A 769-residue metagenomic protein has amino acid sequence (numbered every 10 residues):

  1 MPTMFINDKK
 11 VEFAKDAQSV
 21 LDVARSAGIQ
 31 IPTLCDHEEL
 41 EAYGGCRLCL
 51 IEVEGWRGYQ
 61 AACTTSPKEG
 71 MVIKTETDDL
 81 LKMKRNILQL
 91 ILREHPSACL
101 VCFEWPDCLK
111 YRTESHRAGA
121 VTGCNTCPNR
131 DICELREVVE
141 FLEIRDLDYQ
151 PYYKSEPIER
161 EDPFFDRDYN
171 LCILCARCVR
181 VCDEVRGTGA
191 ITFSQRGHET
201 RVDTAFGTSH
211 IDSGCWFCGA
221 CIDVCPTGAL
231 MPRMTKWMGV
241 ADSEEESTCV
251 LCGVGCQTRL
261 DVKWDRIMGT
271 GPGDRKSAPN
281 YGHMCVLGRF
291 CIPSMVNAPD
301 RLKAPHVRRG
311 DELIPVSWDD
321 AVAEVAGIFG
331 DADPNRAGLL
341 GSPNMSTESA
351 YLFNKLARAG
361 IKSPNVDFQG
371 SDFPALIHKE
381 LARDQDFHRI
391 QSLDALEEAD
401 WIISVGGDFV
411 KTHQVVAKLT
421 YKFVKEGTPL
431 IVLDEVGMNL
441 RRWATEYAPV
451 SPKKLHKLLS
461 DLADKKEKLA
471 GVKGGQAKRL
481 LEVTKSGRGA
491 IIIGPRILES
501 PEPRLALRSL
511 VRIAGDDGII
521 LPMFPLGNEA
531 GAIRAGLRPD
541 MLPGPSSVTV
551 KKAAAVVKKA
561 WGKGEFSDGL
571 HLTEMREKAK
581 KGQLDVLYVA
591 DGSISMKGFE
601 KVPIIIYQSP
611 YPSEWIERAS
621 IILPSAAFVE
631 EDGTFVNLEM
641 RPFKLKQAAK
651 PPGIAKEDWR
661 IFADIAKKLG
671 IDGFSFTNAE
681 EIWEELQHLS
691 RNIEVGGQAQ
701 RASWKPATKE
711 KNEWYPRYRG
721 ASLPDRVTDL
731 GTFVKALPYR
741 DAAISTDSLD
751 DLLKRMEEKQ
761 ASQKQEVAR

Functional and structural regions predicted by a protein language model:
P2-V224, G228-M231, C252-T270, D274-M284 (+4 more regions): Ferredoxin-type iron-sulfur electron-transfer modules and their immediate structural context
F5, E69-T75, G207, L440-A448 (+3 more regions): Short beta-alpha connecting loops at secondary-structure transitions that line or flank enzyme active sites
V20, L135, F353-N354, F662: Generic structural marker for isolated residues within well-ordered, non-membrane alpha-helices of soluble domains
G58-A61, E630-F635: Short, ligand-facing micro-motifs at secondary-structure edges
P96, G119-V121, C175, R180 (+3 more regions): Catalytic alpha/large subunits of respiratory electron-transfer oxidoreductases, centered on bis-MGD molybdoenzymes
S97-S115, A120-I158, A490, A649-K711: N-terminal leader/propeptide and maturation segments of large enzyme subunits in energy/redox metabolism and hydrolases
T208-S209, D408-F409, I497, A648-A649: A generic structural motif
A417-T428, F635-K656: P-loop/Walker A phosphate-binding loop and immediately adjacent motor/lid segment at beta-alpha junctions
